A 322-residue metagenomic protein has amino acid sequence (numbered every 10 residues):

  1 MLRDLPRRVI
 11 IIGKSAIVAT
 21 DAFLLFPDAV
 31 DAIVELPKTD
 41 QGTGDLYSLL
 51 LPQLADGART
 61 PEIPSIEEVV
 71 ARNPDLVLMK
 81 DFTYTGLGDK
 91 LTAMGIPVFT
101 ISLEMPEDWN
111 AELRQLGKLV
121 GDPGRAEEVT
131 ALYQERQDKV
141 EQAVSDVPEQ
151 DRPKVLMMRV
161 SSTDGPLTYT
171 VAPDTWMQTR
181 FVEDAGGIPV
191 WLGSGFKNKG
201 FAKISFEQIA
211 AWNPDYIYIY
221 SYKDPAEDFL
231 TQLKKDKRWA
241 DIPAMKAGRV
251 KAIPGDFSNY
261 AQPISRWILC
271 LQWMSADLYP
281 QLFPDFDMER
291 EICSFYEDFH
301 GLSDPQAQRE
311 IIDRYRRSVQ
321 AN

Functional and structural regions predicted by a protein language model:
P6, D56-P61, S65-F82, I96 (+1 more regions): Proline-aspartate-enriched helix->loop->beta-strand connector
P6-I11, A32, P97, R152-M157 (+1 more regions): Residues that mark the start of a beta-strand
I12-R72, L76-F82, V190: A short, structured surface patch at a secondary-structure boundary
A29, M94-G95, A185-G186, K246: Short, structured coil segments at secondary-structure junctions
P37, T175-N198, S221, A247-P254: His/Asp/Glu-enriched short active-site or ligand-binding loop at hydrolase and phosphoryl-transfer sites
L87-L167, F201, A252-A321: Extracytoplasmic substrate-binding proteins
M177-Q178, V190-Q208, N213-E227, T231 (+1 more regions): Pocket-lining segment of extracytoplasmic ligand-binding domains
Y216-L278: Active-site/pore-lining binding-face segments in mid-to-C-terminal subdomains
